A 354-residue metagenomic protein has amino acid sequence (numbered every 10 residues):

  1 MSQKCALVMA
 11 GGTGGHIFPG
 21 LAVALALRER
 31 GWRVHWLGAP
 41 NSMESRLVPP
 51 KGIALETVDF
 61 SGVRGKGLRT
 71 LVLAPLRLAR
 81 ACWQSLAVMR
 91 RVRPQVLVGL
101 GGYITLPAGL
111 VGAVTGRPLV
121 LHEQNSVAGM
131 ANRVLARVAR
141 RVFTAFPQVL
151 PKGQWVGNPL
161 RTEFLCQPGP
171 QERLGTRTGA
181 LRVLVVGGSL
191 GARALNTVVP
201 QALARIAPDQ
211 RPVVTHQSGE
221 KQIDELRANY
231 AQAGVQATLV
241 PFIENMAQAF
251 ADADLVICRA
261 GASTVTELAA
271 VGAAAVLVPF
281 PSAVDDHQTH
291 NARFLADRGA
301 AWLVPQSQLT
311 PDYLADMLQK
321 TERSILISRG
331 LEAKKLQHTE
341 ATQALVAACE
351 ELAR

Functional and structural regions predicted by a protein language model:
Q3-A10, R30-R80, E220-Q222, P305-S307: Conserved nucleotide-sugar phosphate-binding/catalytic loop shared by glycosyltransferases and other
R33, M43, A54, A113-P170: Active-site-proximal region of nucleotide-activated glycan assembly enzymes, centered on histidine/acidic-rich loops
S42, L47-K51, G169-V256, T289-A292 (+1 more regions): Donor-nucleotide binding loops and adjacent catalytic segments primarily of GT-B fold Leloir glycosyltransferases
Q84-V98, T105-V120, R133-R137: Glycosyltransferases and closely related glycan-assembly transferases that use nucleotide-activated donors
P94-V96, A251-T266, A273-A274: Acidic donor-binding loop of glycosyltransferase active sites
R298, W302-P305, L309-I325: C-terminal "capping" alpha-helix adjacent to the active site of nucleotide-linked donor transferases in cell-envelope
R323, H338-R354: C-terminal alpha-helical cap of glycosyltransferases
L326-T339: A short, well-ordered alpha-helix in the C-terminal region of glycosyltransferases
